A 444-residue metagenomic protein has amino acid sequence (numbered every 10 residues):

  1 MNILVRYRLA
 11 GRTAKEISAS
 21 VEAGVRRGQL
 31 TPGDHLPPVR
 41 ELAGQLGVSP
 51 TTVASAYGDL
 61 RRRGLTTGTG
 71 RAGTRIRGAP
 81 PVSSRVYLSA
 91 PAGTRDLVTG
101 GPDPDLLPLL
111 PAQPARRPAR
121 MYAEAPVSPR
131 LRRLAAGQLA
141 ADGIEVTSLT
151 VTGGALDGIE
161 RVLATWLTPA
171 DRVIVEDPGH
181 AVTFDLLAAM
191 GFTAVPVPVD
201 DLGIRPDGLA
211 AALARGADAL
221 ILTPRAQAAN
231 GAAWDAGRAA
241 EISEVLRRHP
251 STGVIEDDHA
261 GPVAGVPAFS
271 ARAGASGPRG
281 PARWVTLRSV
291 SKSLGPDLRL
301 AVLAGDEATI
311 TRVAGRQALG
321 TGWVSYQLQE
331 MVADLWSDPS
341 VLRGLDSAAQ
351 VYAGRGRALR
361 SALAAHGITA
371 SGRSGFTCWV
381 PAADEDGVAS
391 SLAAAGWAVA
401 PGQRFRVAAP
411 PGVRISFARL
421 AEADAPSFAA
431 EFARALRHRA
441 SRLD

Functional and structural regions predicted by a protein language model:
M1-R120, A228, A318-S325, W336 (+7 more regions): N-terminal basic, amphipathic alpha-helical segments
V53, L97, A135, L149 (+9 more regions): Generic structural signal for small/hydrophobic residues in well-ordered secondary structure, especially within
T67-G68, A370, V399-A400: Short beta-strand "wing" residues that participate in macromolecule-binding interfaces
R120-P250, P262-P281, A440: Conserved core of the PLP fold type I
R172, T193, G253, T369 (+1 more regions): Residue-level detector of anion-binding/catalytic polar loops
V175, E256-D257: Hydrophobic residues in beta-strands of the RecA-like P-loop NTPase core, especially within AAA+ ATPase
G280, L287-A349: Conserved core segment of the aminotransferase class I/II
A349-R360, G367-P381: Conserved glycine-rich beta-strand-loop-beta hairpin in the small C-terminal domain of fold type I
